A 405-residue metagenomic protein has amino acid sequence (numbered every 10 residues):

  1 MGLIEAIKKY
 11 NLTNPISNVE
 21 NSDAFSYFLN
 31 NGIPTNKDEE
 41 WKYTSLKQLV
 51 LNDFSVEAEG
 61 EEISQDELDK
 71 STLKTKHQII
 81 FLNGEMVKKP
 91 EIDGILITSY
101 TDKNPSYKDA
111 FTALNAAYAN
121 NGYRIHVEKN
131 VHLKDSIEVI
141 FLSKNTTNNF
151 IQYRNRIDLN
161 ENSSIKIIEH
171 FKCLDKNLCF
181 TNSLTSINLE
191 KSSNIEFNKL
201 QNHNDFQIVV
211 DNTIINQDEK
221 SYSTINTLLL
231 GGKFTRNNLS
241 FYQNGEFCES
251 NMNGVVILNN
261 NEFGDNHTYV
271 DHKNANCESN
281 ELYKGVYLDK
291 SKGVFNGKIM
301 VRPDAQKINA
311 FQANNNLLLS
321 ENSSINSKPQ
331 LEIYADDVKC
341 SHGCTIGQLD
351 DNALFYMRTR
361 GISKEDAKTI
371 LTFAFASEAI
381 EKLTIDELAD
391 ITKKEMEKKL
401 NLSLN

Functional and structural regions predicted by a protein language model:
M1-N121, I137, L288: N-terminal amphipathic, basic helical "cap/leader" segment at the start of enzyme domains
P15-I16, A379, L383: Generic amphipathic alpha-helical segments used as scaffolds and interaction surfaces in large, multi-domain proteins
I33-T35, L349, T372-I380: Short, surface-exposed loop/turn segments at secondary-structure boundaries that line and modulate
W41, I370-L371: Residue-level "edge-of-site" marker
D93, T101-I362, A376, L383-N405: Conserved beta-strand/loop scaffold segments within soluble protein domains that form the structured core and edges
